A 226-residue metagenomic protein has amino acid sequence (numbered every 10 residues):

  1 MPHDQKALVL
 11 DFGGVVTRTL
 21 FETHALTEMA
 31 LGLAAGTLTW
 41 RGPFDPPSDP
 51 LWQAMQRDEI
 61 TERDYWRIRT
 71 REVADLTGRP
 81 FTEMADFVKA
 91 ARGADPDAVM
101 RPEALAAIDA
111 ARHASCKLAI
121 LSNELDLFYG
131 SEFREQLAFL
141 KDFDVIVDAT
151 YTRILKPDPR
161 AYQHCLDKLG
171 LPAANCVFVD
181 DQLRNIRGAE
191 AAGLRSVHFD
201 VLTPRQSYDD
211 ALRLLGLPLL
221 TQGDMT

Functional and structural regions predicted by a protein language model:
M1-L10, L121, L125-T226: Asp-based, Mg2+/Mn2+-dependent phosphohydrolase catalytic module
M1-P47, A191, T203-Q206: Active-site neighborhood of HAD-like aspartate-dependent phosphohydrolases
D4, G78-A119, P159: Short, acidic loop-to-helix structural element flanking the phosphoryl-transfer center in phosphate-processing enzymes
E22-L26, P50, D64, I68 (+7 more regions): Alpha-helical elements of Rossmann-like donor-binding domains used by nucleotide-donor carbohydrate transfer enzymes
H24-T27, Y65-T70, V88-R92, F128-E132: Hydrophobic alpha-helical core bundles mediating ligand binding, dimerization, or RNAP-core interactions
L31-F44, A74-A90, L217-M225: Short, surface-exposed acidic
P50-A54, F128-G130: A short acidic, helix-capping loop that chelates divalent metal ions and anchors anionic groups
W52-V88: A metal-dependent, Asp-based hydrolase signature
